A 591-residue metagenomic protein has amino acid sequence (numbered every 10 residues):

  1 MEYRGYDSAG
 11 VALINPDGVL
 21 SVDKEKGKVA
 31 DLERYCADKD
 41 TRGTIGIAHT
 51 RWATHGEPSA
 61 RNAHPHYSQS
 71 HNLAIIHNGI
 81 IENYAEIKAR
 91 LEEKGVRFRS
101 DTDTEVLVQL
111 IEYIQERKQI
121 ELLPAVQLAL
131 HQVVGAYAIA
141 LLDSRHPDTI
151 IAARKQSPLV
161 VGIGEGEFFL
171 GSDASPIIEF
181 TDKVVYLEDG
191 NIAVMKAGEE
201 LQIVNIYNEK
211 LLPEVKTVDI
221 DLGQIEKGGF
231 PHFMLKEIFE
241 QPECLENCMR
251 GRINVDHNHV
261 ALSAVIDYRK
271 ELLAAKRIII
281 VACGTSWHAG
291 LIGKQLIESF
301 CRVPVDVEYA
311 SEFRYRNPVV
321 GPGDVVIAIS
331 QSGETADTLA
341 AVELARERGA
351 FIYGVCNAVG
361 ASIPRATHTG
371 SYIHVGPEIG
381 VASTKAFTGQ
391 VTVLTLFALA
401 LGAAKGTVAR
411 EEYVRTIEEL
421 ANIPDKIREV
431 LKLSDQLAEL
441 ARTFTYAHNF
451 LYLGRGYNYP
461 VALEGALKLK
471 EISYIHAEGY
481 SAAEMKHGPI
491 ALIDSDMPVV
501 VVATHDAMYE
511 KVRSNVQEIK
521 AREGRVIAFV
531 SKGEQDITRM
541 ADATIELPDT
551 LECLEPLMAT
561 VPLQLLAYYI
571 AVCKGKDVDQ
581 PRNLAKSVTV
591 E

Functional and structural regions predicted by a protein language model:
M1-H232, E243-R277, Y315, R410 (+3 more regions): Conserved short alpha-helical segments that host acidic/polar catalytic motifs at enzyme active sites
A48-R61, D256-R269, G293-I329, H476-L492: Glycine-rich oxoanion-binding loops at beta->alpha junctions
P65-Y67, L142, I151-A152, V184-V185 (+13 more regions): Replace "in large, NTP-powered and nucleic-acid-processing enzymes" with "in large, NTP-powered factors and other
V133-E167, L440, T445-E471, D506 (+1 more regions): Acidic/histidine-rich
M234, R525, T538-M540, T550-E591: Generic C-terminus detector
Q241-L245, M249-I279, T369-P498, A571-E591: Active-site phosphate/pyrophosphate-binding segments
K270-N422, V502-L547, L566, K574: Glycine-rich phosphate-binding loops that contact phosphosugars or nucleotide phosphates
